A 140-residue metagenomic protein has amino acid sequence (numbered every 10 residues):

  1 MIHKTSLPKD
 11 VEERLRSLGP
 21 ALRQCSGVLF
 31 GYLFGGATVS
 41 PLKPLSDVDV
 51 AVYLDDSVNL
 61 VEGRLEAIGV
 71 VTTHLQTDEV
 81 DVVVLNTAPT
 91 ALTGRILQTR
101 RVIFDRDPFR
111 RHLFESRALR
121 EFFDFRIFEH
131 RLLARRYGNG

Functional and structural regions predicted by a protein language model:
M1-F30, T38-S40, P44, D55-G140: Catalytic core of pol beta-like nucleotidyltransferases
D47: ATP/adenylate-binding site constellation spanning eukaryotic-like Ser/Thr protein kinases, ABC-transporter
